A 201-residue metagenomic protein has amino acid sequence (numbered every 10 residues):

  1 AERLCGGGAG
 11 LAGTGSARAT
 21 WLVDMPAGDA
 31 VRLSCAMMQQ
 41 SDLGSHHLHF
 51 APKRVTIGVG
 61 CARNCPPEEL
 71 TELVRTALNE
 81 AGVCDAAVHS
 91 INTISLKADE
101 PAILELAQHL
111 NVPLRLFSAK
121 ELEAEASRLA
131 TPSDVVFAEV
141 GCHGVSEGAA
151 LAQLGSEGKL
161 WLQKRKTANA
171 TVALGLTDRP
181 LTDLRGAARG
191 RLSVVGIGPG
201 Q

Functional and structural regions predicted by a protein language model:
A1-D24, A130-G186: N-terminal glycine-rich phosphate/adenylate-binding segment common to multiple enzyme folds
A1-K97, G175, L181: Conserved mixed alpha/beta catalytic, RNA-binding, or beta-rich assembly cores of soluble enzyme, regulatory
T56, K159, R191-V194: Residue-level preference for the first positions of well-ordered beta-strands
T71, R75, L104, V145-A149: Predominant activation on well-ordered alpha-helical scaffold segments within soluble catalytic domains
L78-V83, A188-Q201: Glycine-rich, flexible N-terminal cofactor/catalytic loop recognition
N92, R115, S193-V195: Hydrophobic/aromatic beta-strand patches that form the interior of the parallel beta-sheet core in alpha/beta enzyme
I94, P101-V145: Long, charge-dense
